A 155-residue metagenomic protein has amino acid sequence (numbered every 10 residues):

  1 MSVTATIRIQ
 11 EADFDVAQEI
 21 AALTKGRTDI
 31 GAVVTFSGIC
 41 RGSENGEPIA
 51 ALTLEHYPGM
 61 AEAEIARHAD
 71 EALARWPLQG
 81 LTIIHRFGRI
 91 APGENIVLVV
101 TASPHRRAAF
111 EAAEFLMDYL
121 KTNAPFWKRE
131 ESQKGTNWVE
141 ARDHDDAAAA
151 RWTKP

Functional and structural regions predicted by a protein language model:
M1-I96, P104, F110-E114, D118-P155: N-terminal, polar/charged subdomain of small-to-medium soluble alpha/beta proteins
V99: Active-site neighborhoods and metal-handling regions in enzymes and metal-associated proteins
